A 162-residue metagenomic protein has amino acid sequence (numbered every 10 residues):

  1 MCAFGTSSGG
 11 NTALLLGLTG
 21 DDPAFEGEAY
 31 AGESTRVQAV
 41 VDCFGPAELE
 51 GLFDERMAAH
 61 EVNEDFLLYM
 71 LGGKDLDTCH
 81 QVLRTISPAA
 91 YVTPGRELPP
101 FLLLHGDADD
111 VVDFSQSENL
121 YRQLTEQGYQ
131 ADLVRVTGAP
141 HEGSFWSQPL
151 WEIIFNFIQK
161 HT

Functional and structural regions predicted by a protein language model:
M1-T162: Alpha/beta-hydrolase superfamily serine-hydrolase fold, recognizing
